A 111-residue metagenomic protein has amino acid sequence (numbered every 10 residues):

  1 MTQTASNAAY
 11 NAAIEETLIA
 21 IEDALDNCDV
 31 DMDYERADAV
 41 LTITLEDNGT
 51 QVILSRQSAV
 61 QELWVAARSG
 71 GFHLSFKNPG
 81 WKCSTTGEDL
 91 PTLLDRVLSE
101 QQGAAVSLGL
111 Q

Functional and structural regions predicted by a protein language model:
T2-I53, Q57-Q111: N-terminal intrinsically disordered, cationic/polar leader segments that include organellar targeting peptides
